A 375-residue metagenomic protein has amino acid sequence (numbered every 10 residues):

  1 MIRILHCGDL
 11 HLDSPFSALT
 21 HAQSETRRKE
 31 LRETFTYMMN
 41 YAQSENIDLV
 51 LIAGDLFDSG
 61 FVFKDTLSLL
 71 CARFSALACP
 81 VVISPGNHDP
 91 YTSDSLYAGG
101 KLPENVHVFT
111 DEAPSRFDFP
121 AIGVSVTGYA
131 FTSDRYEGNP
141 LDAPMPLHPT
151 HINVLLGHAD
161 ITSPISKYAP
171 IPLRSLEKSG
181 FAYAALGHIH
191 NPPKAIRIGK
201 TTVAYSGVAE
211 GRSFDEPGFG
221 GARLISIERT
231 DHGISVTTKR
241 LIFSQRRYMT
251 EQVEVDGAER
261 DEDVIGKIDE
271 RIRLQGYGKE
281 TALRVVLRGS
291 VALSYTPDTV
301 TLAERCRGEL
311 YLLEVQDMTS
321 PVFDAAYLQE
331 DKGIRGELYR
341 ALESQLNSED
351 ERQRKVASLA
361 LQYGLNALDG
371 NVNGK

Functional and structural regions predicted by a protein language model:
M1, I47, A78, G123 (+3 more regions): A general structural motif
M1-S68, K355-S358, Q362, D369-K375: N-terminal active-site segment of His-dependent metallophosphoesterases
L19-K29, S125-A130, R246-D263: Acidic/glycine-enriched edge-of-secondary-structure segments
Y37-E45, R73, A143, E270-L274: A generic secondary-structure signal
S44, K178, Y277-K279: Alpha-helix termination/capping residues and helix-transition junctions
L49, D58-G220, S226: His/Asp/Glu-rich metal-coordinating catalytic cores of metallo-dependent phosphodiesterases/hydrolases acting on
Y205-D231, R240-A258: Active-site loop ensemble at the mouth of alpha/beta enzyme cores that anchors a bound cofactor
G233-K375: Accessory, non-catalytic peripheral segments of nucleic-acid enzymes
